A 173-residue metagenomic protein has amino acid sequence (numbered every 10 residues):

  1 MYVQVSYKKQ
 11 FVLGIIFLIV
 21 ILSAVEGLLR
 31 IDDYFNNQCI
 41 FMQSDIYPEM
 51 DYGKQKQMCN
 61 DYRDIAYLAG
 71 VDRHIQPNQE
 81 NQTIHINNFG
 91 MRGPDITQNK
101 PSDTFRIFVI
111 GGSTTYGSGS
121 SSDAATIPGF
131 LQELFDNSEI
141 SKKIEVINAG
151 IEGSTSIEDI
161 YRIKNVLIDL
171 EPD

Functional and structural regions predicted by a protein language model:
M1-Y7: N-terminal Lys/Arg-rich, disordered targeting/topogenic segments
V12-L28: Hydrophobic membrane-insertion alpha-helices, especially the h-region of bacterial N-terminal signal peptides
G27-I40: Helix-to-loop transition at the C-terminal end of transmembrane segments
N37-L134, S138-E139: Membrane/wall-proximal cationic-aromatic binding patches
I110-G111, A149-I151: Active-site-proximal beta-strand/loop segments in catalytic clefts of secreted hydrolases
D136-G150: Short helix-loop-beta-strand segments that form the rim/entrance of peptidase-like active sites
V146, E152-I163: Structural motif
L167-D173: Proline-aspartate-enriched helix->loop->beta-strand connector
